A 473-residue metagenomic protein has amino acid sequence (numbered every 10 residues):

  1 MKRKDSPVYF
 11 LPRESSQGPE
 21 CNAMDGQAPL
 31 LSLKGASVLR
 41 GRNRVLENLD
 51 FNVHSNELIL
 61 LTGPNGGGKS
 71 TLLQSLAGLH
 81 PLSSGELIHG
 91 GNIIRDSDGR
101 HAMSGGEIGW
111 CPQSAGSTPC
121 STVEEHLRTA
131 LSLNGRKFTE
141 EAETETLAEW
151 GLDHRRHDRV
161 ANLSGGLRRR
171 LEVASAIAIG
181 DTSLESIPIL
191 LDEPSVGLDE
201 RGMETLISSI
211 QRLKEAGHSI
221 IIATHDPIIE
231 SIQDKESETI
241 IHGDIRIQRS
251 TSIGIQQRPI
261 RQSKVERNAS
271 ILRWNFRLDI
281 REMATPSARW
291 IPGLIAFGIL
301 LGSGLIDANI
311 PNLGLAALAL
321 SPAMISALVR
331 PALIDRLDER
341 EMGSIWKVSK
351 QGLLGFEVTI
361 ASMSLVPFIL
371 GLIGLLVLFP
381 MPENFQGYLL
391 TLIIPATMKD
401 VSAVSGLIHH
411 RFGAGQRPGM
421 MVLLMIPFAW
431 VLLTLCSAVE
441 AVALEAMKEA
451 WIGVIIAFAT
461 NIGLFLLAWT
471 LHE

Functional and structural regions predicted by a protein language model:
L31, L46-N48: Conserved structural motif at the start of ABC-family nucleotide-binding domains
L60, L171-G180: ABC ATPase nucleotide-binding domain "signature" region
T62-P64: The feature captures the beta-strand-to-loop junction immediately N-terminal to the Walker
A77: Helix-to-loop junction immediately C-terminal to a conserved catalytic motif
G85-D96, M103-S104: Conserved ABC transporter NBD signature motif
S114, P119-G135: Q-loop/switch helix immediately C-terminal to the Walker
E140, T146-S164: Conserved ABC nucleotide-binding domain
E193-P194: Walker B catalytic motif
